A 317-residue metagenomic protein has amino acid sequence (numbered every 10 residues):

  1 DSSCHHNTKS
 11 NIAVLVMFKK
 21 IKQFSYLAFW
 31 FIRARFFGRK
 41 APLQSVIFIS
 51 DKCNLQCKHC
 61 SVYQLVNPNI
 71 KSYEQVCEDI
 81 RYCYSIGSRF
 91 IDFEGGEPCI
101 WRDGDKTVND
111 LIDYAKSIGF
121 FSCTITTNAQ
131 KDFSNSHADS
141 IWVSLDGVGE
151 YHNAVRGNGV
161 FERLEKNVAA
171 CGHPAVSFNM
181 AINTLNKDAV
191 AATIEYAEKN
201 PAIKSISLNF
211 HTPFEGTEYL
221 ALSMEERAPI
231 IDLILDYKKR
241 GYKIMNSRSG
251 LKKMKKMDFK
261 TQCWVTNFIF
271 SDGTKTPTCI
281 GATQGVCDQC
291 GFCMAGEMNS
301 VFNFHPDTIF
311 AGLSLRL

Functional and structural regions predicted by a protein language model:
D1-F37, G281-L317: Radical SAM enzyme core and accessory elements
H6, A13, K19-N135, R316-L317: Conserved alpha-helical substructure of the radical SAM core
S10, H59, Y63-V66, I269 (+1 more regions): Secreted/processed peptides and extracellular or luminal domains of membrane proteins
C53, C57-C60, C263, C279 (+1 more regions): Disulfide-bonded cysteines in secreted/extracellular proteins and peptides
Q64, G95, T127, L145 (+3 more regions): Residues that line or immediately flank small-molecule/substrate-binding pockets and catalytic motifs
D92, T124, W142, S207 (+1 more regions): Residues embedded in well-ordered beta-strands within globular domains across many folds
K106-N109, I118, H137-S140, S144-D272 (+2 more regions): Radical SAM enzyme [4Fe-4S]-AdoMet core and its adjacent flexible, acidic and glycine-rich loops/tails across
